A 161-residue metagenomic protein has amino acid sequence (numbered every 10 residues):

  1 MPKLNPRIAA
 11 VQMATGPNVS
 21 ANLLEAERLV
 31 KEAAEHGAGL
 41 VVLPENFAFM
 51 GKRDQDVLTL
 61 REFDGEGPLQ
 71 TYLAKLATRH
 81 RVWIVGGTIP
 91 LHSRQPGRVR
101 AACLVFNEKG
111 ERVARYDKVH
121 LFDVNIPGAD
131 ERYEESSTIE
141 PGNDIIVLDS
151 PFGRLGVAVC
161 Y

Functional and structural regions predicted by a protein language model:
P2-A14: Short beta-strand segments enriched in small/hydrophobic residues
L4-R7, G37-A38, R81, R154: Short loop/turn motifs at secondary-structure junctions
Q12-A14, P44, D117, V159: Residue-level recognition of beta-strand->loop/alpha-helix junctions
V19, R28-D117, D123-V124: Cys-nucleophile CN-hydrolase/nitrilase-fold catalytic domain and related Cys-dependent amidase chemistry that acts on
R94-Y161: Active-site catalytic loop in hydrolytic enzyme cores
